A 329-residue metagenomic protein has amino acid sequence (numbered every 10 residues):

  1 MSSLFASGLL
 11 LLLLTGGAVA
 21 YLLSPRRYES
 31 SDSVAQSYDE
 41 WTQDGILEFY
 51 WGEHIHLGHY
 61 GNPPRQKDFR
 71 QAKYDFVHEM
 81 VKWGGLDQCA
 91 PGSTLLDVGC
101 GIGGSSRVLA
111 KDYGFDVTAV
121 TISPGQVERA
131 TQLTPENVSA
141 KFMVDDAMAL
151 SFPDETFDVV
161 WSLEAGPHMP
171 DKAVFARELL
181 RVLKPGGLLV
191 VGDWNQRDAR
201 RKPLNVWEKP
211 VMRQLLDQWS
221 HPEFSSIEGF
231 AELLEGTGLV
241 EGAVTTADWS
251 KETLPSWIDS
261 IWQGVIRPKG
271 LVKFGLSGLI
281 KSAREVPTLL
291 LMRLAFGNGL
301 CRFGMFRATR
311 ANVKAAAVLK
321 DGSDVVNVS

Functional and structural regions predicted by a protein language model:
S2-F49: N-terminal auxiliary segments of SAM/dcSAM-dependent transferases
R70-P91: Conserved alpha-helix/loop element of class I SAM-dependent methyltransferases that forms part of the SAM/SAH-binding
T94-L96, I102-A149: Class I SAM-dependent methyltransferase SAM/SAH-binding core
M148-V160: A short acidic, Gly/Pro-enriched loop at the edge of an enzyme's catalytic core that lines a small-molecule cofactor
V159-D171: A short SAM/SAH-binding and catalytic strip from SAM-dependent methyltransferases
A173-L188: A short glycine-rich, Lys/Arg-flanked "PGG" loop and its adjoining helix->strand segment in the class I
V191-D193: Acidic carboxylate diad motif detector
P203-L300, T309-N312: Substrate-binding/catalytic lobe of Class I Rossmann-like enzymes that use SAM or dcSAM, i.e., the mid-to-C-terminal
